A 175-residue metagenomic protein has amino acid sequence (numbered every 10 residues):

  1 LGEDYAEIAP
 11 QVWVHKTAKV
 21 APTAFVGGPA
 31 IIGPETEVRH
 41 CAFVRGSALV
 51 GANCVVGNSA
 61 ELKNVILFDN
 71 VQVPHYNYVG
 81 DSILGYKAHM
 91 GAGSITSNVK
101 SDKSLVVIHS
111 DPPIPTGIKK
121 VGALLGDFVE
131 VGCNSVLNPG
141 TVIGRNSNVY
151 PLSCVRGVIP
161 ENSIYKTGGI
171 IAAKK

Functional and structural regions predicted by a protein language model:
L1-S47: Extended, small-residue-rich solenoid/repeat segments and analogous flexible loops that form exposed scaffolds
V26, V44, V56, L137-N138: Short N-terminal micro-motifs specific to bacterial/archaeal maturation and metal-cluster initiation sites
G51-G57: Surface-exposed extracellular loop regions of Gram-negative outer-membrane beta-barrel proteins
N58, N64-K175: Glycine-rich hexapeptide-repeat left-handed beta-helix
